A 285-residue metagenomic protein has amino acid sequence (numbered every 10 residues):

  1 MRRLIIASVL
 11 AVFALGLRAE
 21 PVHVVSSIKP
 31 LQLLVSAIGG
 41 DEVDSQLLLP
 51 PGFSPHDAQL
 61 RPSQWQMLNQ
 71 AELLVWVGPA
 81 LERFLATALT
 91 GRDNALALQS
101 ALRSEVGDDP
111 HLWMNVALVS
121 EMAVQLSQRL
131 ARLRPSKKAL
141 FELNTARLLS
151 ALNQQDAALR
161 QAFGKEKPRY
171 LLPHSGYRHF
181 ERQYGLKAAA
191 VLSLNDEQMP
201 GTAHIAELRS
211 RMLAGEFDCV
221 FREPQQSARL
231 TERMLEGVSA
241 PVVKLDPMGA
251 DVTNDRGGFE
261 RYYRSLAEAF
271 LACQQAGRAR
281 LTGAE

Functional and structural regions predicted by a protein language model:
R2-S8: Sec-dependent signal peptide recognition, specifically the positively charged N-region followed immediately by
A14-G16: N-terminal signal peptide c-region/cleavage motif recognized by signal peptidases
A19-E285: Extracytoplasmic metal-acquisition and chelation regions
